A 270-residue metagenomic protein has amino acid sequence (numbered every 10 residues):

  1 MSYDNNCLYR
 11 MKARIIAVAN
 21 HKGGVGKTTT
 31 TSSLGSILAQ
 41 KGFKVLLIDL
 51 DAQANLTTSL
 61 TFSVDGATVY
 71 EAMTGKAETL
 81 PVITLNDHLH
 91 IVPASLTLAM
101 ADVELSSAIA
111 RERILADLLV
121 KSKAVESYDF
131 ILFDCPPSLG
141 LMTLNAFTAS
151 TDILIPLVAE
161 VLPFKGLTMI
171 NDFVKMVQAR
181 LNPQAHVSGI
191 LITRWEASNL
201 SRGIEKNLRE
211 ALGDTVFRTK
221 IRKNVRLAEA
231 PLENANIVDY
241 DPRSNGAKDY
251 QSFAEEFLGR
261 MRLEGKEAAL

Functional and structural regions predicted by a protein language model:
M1-L270: P-loop NTP-binding core
